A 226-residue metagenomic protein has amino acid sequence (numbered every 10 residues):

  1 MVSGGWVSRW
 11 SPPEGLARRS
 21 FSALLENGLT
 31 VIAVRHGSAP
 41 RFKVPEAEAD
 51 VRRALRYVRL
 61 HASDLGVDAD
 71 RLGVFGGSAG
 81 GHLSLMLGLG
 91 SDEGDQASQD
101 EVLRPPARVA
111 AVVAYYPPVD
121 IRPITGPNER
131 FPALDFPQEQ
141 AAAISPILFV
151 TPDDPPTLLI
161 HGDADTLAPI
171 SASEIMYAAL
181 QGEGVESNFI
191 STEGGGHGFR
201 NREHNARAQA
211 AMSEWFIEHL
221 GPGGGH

Functional and structural regions predicted by a protein language model:
V2-R9, D163: Active-site glycine-rich loops that stabilize anionic/oxyanionic intermediates across multiple enzyme folds
P12-I32: Short amphipathic alpha-helix adjacent to the substrate-entry channel of hydrolases
F42-S63, A210: Alpha/beta-hydrolase active-site loop
R53-G126, A141: Primarily recognizes the serine-hydrolase "nucleophile elbow" in alpha/beta-hydrolase and SGNH/GDSL folds
S98-V102, L134-F149, D154-P155: Active-site nucleophile elbow and catalytic-triad environment of alpha/beta-hydrolase enzymes
I121, A164-A168: Acidic catalytic loop of the alpha/beta-hydrolase fold
D153, L158-H161, D165: Short beta-strand/loop motif that positions the catalytic acidic residue of the alpha/beta-hydrolase fold
I170-H226: C-terminal catalytic histidine-bearing segment of alpha/beta-hydrolase fold enzymes
